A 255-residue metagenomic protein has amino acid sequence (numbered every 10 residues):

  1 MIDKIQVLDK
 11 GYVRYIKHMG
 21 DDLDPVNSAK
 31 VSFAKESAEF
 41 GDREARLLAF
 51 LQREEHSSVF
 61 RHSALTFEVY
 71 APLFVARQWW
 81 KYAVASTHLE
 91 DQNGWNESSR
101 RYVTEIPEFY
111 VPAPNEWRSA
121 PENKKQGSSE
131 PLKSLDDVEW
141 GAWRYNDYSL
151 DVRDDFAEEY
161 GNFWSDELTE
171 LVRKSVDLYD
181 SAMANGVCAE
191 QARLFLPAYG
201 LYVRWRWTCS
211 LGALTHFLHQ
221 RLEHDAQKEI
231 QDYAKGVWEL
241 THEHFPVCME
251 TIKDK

Functional and structural regions predicted by a protein language model:
M1-K255: Family-specific signature for flavin-dependent thymidylate synthase
